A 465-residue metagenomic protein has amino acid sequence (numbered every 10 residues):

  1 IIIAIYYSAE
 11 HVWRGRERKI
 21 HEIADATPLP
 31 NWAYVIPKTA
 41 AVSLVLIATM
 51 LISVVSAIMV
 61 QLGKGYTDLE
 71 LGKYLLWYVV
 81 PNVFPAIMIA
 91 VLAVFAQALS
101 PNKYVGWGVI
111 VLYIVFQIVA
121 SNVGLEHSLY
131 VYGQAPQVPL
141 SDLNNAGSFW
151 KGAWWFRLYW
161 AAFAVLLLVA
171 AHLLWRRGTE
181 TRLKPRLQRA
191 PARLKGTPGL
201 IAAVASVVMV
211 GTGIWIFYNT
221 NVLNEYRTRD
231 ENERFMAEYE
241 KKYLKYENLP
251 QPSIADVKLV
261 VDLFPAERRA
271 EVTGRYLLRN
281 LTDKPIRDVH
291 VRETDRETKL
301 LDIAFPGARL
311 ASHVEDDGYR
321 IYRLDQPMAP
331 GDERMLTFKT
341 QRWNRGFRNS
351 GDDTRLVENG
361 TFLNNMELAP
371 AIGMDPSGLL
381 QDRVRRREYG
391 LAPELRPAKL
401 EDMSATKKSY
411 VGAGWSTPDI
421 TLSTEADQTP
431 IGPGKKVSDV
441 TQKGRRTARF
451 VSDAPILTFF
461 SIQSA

Functional and structural regions predicted by a protein language model:
I1, I36-P101, P139-D142, F149-G152: Secretory targeting signals
I1-R14, T49, S53, F338: Long, hydrophobic alpha-helical segments
I5-P30, E180: Transmembrane helix boundary and interhelical loop/hinge segments in multi-pass membrane proteins
Y66, K103-Q188, L223-E225: Terminal transmembrane helical anchor/hairpin motif
P198-R268, L380-A392, K408-G412: N-terminal, polar/Ser/Thr-rich
N232-E238, N248, K339-S464: Extended, low-hydrophobicity, Ser/Thr/Pro/Gly-biased non-transmembrane segments
L263, L277-T282: Asparagine-centered strand-capping/turn motif at beta-strand->loop junctions
D295-N359, T406-Y410: A surface-exposed beta-strand-loop module
